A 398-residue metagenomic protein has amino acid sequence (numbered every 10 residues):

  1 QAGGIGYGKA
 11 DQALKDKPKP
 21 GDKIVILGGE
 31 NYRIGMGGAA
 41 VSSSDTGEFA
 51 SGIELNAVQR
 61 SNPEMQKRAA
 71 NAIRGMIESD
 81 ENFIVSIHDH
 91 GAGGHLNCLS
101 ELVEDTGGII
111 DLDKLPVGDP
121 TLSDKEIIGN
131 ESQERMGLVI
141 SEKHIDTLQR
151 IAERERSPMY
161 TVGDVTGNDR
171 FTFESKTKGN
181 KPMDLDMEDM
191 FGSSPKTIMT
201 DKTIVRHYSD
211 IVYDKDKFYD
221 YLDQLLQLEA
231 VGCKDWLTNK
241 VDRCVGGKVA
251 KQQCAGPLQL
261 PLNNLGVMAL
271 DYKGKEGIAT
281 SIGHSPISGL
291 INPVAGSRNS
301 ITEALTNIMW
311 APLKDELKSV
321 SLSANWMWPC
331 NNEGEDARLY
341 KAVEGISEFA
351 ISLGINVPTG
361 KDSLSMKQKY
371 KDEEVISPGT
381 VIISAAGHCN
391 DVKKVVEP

Functional and structural regions predicted by a protein language model:
Q1-P398: Glycine/proline-enriched, intrinsically flexible loops and inter-domain linkers
